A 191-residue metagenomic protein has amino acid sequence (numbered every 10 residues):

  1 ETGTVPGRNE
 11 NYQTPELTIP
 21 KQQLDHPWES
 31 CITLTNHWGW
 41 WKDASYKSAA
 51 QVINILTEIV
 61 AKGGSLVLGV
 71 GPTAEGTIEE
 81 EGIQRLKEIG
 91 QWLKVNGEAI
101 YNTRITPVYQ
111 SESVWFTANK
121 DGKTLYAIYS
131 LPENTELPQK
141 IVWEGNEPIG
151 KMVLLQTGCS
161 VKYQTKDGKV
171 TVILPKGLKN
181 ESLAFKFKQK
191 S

Functional and structural regions predicted by a protein language model:
E1-S191: Mature catalytic domains of secreted/periplasmic carbohydrate-active enzymes
